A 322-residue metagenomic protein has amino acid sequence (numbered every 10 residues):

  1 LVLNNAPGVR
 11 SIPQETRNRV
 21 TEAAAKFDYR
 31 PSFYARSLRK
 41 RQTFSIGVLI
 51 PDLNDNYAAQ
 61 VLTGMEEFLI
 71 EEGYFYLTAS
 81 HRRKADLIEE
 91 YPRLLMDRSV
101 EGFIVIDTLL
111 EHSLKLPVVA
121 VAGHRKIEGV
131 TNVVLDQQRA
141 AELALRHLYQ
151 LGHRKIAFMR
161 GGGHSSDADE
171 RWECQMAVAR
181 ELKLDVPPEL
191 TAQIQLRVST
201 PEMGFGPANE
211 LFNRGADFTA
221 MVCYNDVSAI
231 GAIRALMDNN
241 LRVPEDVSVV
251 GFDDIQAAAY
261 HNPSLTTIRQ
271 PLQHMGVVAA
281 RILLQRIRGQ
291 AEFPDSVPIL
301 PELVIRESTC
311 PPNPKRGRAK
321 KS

Functional and structural regions predicted by a protein language model:
L1-R41, C310, A319-S322: N-terminal helix-turn-helix DNA-binding module of bacterial transcription factors
F27, E71-E72, L114, L182 (+1 more regions): Helix C-cap/helix->beta junction micro-motif
K40-R146, Q150, H164, N213 (+1 more regions): Alpha-helical recognition/docking segments in bacterial nutrient-uptake and carbohydrate-utilization systems
P51-Q60, A79-L87, V133-L143, M159-N209 (+4 more regions): Hinge/beta->alpha junction and helix N-cap segments in small-molecule ligand-binding domains
P92-L95, S99-I106, K155-R160, I194 (+2 more regions): Periplasmic-binding protein-like
I106, V121-G123, L135, M159 (+4 more regions): Generic beta-sheet signal
P187, F205-K321: Flexible loop/turn connectors
